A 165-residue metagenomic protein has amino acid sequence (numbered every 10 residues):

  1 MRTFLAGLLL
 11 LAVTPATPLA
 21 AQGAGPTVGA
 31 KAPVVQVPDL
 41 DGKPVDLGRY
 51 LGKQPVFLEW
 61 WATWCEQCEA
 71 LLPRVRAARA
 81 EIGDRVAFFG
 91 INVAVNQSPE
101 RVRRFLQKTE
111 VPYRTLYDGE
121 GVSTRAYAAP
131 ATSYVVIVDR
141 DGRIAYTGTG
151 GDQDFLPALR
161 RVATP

Functional and structural regions predicted by a protein language model:
M1-T3: Positively charged n-region of N-terminal signal peptides that target proteins for export
A6-A16: Bacterial N-terminal signal peptides
T17-V34: N-proximal helix/coil linker or "cap" segments that precede and/or mark the start of modular domains
V35-V56: A short beta-strand-turn-helix
G52, F105-P112, D118-V162: Thiol/disulfide oxidoreductase modules built on the thioredoxin-like
Q54-V56, W60-W64, A131: Short pre-active-site segment immediately N-terminal to redox-active cysteine/selenocysteine motifs in thiol-based
F57-L58, F88, V135: Hydrophobic beta-strand anchors of alpha/beta hydrolase catalytic cores
E69-T109, G119-A126: Structural microenvironment flanking redox-active thiols in thiol-disulfide oxidoreductases
